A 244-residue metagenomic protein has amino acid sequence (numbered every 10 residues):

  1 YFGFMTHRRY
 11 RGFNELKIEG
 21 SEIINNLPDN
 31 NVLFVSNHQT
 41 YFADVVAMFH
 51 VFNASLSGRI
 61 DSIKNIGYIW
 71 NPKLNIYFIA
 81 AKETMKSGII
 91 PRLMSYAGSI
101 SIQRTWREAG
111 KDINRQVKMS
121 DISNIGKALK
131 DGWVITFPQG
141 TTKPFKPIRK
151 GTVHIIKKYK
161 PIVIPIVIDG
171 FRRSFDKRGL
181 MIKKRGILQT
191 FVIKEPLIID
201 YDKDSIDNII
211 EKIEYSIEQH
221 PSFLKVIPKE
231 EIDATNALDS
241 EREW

Functional and structural regions predicted by a protein language model:
Y1-K17, A47, G88-A97: A transmembrane-helix-recognition feature enriched in membrane-embedded lipid enzymes and envelope glyco-/phospholipid
T6-Q39, F49: Helix-to-loop junction immediately C-terminal to a conserved catalytic motif
K17-G20, K118-I122, I148-T152: Amphipathic coiled-coil/heptad-repeat helices and related helical stalk/stem segments that mediate oligomerization
P28-D112: Catalytic core of membrane glycerolipid acyltransferases/transacylases, capturing the structured, soluble-facing
N30-S36, I76, K130-P138, P161: Generic beta-sheet signal
I100-P144: Internal catalytic-core helix/loop-beta-alpha segment that presents or stabilizes conserved functional determinants
K130-W133, G140-D207: A cross-family acyltransferase "interaction/gating" segment
I227-W244: Short, highly charged C-terminal tails/helix-capping segments
